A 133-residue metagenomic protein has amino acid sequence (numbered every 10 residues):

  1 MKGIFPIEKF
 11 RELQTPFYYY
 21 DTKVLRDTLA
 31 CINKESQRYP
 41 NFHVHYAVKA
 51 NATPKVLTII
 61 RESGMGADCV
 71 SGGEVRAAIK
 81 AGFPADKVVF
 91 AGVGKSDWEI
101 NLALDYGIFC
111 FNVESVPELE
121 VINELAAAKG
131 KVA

Functional and structural regions predicted by a protein language model:
M1-A133: A charged N-terminal "starter" segment
